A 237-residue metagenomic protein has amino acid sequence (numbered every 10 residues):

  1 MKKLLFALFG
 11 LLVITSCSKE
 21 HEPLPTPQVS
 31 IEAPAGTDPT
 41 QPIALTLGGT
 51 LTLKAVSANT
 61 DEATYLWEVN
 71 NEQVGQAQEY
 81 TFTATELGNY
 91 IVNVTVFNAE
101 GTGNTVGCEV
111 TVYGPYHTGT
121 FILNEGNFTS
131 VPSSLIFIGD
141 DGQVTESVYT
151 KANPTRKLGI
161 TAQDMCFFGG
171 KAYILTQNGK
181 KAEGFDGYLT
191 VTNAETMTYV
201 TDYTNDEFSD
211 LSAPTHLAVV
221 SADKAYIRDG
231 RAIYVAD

Functional and structural regions predicted by a protein language model:
M1-Q41, E100-T120: Bacterial Sec-dependent N-terminal signal peptides
A44-A58: A short beta-strand segment in extracellular, disulfide-stabilized domains
Y65-T83: Surface-exposed, flexible coil segments in extracellular/virion-facing regions
H117-G119, G169-K171, A222-D223: Short coil/turn segments that connect the beta-strands within blades of beta-propeller domains
G126-S130, N178-E183, A232-Y234: Short glycine/acidic-enriched loop and turn motifs that connect beta-strands
Q143-K157, T198-F208: A short beta-strand motif characteristic of beta-propeller blades
T155-C166, F208-A222: Repeated scaffold domains used in trafficking and secretory/extracellular systems, primarily beta-propellers
